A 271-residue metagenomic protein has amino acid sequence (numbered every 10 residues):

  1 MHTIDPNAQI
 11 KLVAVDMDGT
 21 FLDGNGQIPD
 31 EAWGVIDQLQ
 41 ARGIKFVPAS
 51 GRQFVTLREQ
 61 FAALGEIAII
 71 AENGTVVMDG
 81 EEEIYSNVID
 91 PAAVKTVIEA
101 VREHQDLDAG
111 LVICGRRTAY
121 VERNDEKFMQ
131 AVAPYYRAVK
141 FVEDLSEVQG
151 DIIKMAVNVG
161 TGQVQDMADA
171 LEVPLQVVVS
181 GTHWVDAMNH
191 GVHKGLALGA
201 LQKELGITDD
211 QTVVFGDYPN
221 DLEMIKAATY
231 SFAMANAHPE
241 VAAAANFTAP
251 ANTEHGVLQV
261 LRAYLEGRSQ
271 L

Functional and structural regions predicted by a protein language model:
H2-L12, I28-P29, M188-L271: Mg2+-dependent phosphoryl-transfer enzymes with acidic/Ser/Thr/Gly-rich catalytic loops
Q9-N25: Asp-based phosphoryl-transfer active-site loop
G19, L39, S50, N73 (+5 more regions): Residue-level signal for inorganic ion chemistry
G24-F128: Active-site phosphate-binding/coordination module
A41-V47, G65-I67, I153-M155, D210-T212 (+1 more regions): Short active-site oxyanion
A63-G65, N73, A170-P174, A227-A228 (+1 more regions): Short, structured coil segments at secondary-structure junctions
E66-N73, N87, V132-A133, V177-S180 (+2 more regions): Short hydrophobic/aromatic-enriched beta-strand-loop microsegments
H104-F215, P219-A227: Conserved acidic, metal-coordinating active-site core of Asp-based, Mg2+-dependent phosphoryl-transfer enzymes
